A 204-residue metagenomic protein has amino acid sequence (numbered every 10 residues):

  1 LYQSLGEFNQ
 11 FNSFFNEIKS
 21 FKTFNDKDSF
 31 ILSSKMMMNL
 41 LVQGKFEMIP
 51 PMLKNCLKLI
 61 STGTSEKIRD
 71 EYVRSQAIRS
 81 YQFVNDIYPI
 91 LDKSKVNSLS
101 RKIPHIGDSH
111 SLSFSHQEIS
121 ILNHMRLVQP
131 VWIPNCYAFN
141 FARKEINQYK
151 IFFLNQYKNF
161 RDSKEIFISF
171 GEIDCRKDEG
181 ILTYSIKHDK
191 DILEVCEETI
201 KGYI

Functional and structural regions predicted by a protein language model:
F8-F21, F46-L59, L91-D92: Alpha-helical repeat scaffolds
S20-L32, K58-A77: Boundary/linker segments of alpha-helical solenoid repeat arrays
D26, L154-I204: Alpha-helical cap/lid subdomain in secreted, periplasmic, or secretory-pathway luminal O-acyl-processing enzymes
L41, I49, N55, I78-I87: Acidic, serine/threonine- and proline/glycine-rich low-complexity repeats
R69-A142, Q156-D162: Serine-esterase "nucleophile elbow" of acetyl-processing enzymes
